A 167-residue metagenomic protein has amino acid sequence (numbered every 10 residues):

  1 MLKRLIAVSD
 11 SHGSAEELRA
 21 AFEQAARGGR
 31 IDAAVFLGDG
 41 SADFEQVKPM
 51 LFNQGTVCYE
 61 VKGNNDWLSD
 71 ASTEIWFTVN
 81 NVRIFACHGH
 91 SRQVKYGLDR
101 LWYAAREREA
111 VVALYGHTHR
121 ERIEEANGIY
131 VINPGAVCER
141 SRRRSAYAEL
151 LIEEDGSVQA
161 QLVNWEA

Functional and structural regions predicted by a protein language model:
M1-N53, D66-L68, S72, R144-A146 (+2 more regions): N-terminal active-site segment of His-dependent metallophosphoesterases
L2, E17, N80, R106-A110 (+2 more regions): Binuclear metal-dependent phosphoesterase catalytic core
A7-S9, A33-D39, Y59-N64, F85-H88 (+2 more regions): Active-site neighborhood of phospho(di)ester-bond hydrolases with catalytic His/Asp-centered motifs
H12-E16, S41-E45, N65-A71, R92-G97 (+2 more regions): Active-site environment of divalent metal-dependent phosphoester hydrolases
F52-C58, G128-Y130: Glycine-enriched alpha-helix->loop->beta-strand junction motifs that scaffold or abut catalytic
G55-Y96: Helix-adjacent hinge/juxtasegments
T73-I75, E121, A148: Residue-level detector of beta-strand structural context in well-folded domains
R83-T118: Internal catalytic-core helix/loop-beta-alpha segment that presents or stabilizes conserved functional determinants
